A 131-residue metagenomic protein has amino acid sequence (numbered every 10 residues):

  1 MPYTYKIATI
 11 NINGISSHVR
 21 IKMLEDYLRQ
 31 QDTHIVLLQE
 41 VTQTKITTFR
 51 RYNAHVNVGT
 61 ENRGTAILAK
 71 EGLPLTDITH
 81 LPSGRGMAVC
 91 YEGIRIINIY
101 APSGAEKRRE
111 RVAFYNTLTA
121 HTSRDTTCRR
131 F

Functional and structural regions predicted by a protein language model:
M1-F49: N-terminal, active-site-proximal structural segment of metallo-dependent hydrolase catalytic domains
T4-G14, Y91-A105, C128: Active-site-proximal beta-strand elements of phosphoester/diester hydrolases
N11-S17, D77-T79, A105-R109: Short, flexible loop segments at the rims of nucleotide/cofactor-binding pockets, characterized by
E25, G86-A88, T119: Short hydrophobic/charged patches on amphipathic alpha-helices used for structural packing and interfaces
T33, S123-R124: Short, high-confidence coil segments that cap the C-terminus of an alpha-helix and link into the following beta-strand
I35, E40-S103: Structured beta-strand-rich core segments of catalytic domains in phosphoester-bond hydrolases
E110-L118: Charged helix-capping and loop-helix junction motifs
L118, R124-F131: Acidic/histidine-rich, metal-coordinating catalytic segments
